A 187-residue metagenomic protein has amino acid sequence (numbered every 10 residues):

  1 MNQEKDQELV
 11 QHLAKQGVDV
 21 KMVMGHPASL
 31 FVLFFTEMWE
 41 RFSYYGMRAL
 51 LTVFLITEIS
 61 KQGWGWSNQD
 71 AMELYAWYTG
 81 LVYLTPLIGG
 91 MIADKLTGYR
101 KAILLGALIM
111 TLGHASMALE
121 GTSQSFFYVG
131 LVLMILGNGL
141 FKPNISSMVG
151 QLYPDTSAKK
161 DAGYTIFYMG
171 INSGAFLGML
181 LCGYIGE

Functional and structural regions predicted by a protein language model:
M1-Y45: Cytosolic juxtamembrane N-terminal segment immediately preceding the first transmembrane helix of multi-pass
A49-M72: Short amphipathic helix-loop junctions that connect adjacent transmembrane helices in Major Facilitator Superfamily/SLC
M72-D94, K142, F176: Central cavity-lining transmembrane alpha-helices of secondary-active solute carriers, predominantly the Major
V82, D161-E187: Glycine-rich segments within core transmembrane alpha-helices of 12-TM secondary carriers
K95-A107, T156: Cytoplasmic membrane-interface "Motif A"-like loop-to-helix N-cap segments of 12-TM Major Facilitator Superfamily
L105-S125: C-terminal ends and interior cores of transmembrane alpha-helices in multi-pass membrane transporters/permeases
G113, Q124-F141: Hydrophobic core of transmembrane alpha-helices in multi-pass small-molecule transporters, especially MFS/SLC-type
L140-P154: Intracellular juxtamembrane helix-capping segments at the cytosolic ends of symmetry-related transmembrane helices
